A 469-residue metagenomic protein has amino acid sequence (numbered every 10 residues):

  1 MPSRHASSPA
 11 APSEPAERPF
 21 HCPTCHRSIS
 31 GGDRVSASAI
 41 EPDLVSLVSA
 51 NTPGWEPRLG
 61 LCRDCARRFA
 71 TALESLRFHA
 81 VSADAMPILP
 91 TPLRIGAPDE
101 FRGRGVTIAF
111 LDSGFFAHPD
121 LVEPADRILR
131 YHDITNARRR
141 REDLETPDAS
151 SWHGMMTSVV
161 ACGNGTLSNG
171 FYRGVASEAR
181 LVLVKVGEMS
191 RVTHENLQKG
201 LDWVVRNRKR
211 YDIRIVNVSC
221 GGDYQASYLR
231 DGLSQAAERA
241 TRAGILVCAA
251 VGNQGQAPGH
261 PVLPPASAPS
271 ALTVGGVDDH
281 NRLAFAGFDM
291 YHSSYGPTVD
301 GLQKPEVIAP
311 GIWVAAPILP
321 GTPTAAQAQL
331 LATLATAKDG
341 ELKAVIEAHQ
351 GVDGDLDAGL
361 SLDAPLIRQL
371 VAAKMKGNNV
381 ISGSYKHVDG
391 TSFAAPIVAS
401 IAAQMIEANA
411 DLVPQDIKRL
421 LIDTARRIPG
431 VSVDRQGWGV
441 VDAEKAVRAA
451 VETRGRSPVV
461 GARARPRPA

Functional and structural regions predicted by a protein language model:
E14-W55: Short recognition patches in nucleic-acid-associated and regulatory proteins
H26, R63-A66: Cys/His-coordinated zinc-binding microdomains
G31-G32, T71-S75: Short, non-ligating residues that shape and space the ligands of small metal-coordination modules and catalytic
E74-T107, P119-D120, R230: Protease zymogen maturation seam
G96-H132, E142-E195, K209-R214, R242 (+5 more regions): Subtilisin-like serine protease catalytic core
D112, H132-D133, A266-A399: Extracellular S/T/G-rich loop segment that most often corresponds to the catalytic His/Ser-adjacent loop
V186-S270, N281, V299-L302, N379-A395 (+1 more regions): Substrate-binding/access-modulating region of protease and related hydrolase catalytic domains
I213-N217, D357, P365-F393, E407-A469: C-terminal subdomain of the subtilisin-like protease fold in secreted/lumenal serine endopeptidases
